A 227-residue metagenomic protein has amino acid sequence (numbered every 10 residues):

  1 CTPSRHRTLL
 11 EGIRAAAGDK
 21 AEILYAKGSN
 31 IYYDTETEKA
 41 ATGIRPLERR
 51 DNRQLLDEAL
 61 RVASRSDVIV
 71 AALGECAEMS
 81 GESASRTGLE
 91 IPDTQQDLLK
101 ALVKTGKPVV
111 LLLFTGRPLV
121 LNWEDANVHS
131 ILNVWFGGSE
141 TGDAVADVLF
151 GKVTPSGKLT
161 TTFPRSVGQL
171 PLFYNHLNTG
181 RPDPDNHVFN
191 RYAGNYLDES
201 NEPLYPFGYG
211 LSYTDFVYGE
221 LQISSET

Functional and structural regions predicted by a protein language model:
C1-L10, R14-L47, F114-T227: Secreted, periplasmic, or luminal enzymes acting at the cell surface/secretory milieu
A26-A126: Hydrophobic helix-and-loop "lid/oligomerization" segment in the mid-to-C-terminal part of catalytic domains
